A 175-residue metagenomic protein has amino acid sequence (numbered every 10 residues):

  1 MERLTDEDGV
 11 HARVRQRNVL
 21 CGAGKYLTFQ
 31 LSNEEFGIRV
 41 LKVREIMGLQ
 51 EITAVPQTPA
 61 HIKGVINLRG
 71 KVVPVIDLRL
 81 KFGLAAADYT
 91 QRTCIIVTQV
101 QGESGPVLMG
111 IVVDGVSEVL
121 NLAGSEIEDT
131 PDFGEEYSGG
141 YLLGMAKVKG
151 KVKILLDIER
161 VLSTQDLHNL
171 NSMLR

Functional and structural regions predicted by a protein language model:
M1-R175: An acidic, low-aromatic, low-complexity terminal/linker signal
